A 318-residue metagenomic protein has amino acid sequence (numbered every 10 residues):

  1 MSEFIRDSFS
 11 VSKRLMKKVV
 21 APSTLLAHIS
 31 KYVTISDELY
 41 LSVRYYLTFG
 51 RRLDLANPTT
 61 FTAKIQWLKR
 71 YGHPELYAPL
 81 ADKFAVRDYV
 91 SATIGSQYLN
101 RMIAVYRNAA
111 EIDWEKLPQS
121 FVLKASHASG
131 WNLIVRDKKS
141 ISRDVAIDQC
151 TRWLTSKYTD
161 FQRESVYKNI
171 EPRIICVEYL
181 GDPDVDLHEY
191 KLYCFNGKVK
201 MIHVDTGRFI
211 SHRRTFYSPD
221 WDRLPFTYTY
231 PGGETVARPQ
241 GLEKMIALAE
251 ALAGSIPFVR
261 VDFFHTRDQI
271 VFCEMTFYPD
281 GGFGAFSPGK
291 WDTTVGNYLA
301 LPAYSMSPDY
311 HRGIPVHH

Functional and structural regions predicted by a protein language model:
M1-G72, P315-H318: Membrane-proximal basic amphipathic "stem/tether" segments
N57-K139, Q149-S165: A conserved helix-loop-beta module that forms one wall/lid of the active-site cleft in ATP-utilizing catalytic domains
R87, A110-D113, S129-I134, R143 (+5 more regions): Short catalytic/ligand-binding loop motif for oxyanion handling, primarily in non-cytosolic enzymes, centered on
Q97, V185-L187, C194-K200, G254-F258 (+1 more regions): Coil-to-beta-strand transition motifs
Y106, H127, E178-L180, N196 (+1 more regions): Short, flexible loop/turn elements at secondary-structure junctions
L117, K139-P231: Phosphate-binding site of ATP-dependent enzymes
N169-R173, F216-I270: A long amphipathic alpha-helix within ATP-dependent nucleotide-binding catalytic cores
H265-H318: C-terminal active-site "lid" helix and adjoining low-complexity regulatory extension at the edge of ATP-using catalytic
